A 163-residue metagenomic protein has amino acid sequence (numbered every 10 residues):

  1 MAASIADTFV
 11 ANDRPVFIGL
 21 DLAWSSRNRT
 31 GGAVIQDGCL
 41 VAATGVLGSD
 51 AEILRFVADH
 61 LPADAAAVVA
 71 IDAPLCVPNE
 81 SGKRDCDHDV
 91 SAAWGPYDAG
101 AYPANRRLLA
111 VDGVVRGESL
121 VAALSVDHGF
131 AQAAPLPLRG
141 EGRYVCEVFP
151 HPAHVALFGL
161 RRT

Functional and structural regions predicted by a protein language model:
A2-I18, L22-T163: RNase H-like (RuvC/DEDD) metal-dependent nuclease/polynucleotide-processing core
